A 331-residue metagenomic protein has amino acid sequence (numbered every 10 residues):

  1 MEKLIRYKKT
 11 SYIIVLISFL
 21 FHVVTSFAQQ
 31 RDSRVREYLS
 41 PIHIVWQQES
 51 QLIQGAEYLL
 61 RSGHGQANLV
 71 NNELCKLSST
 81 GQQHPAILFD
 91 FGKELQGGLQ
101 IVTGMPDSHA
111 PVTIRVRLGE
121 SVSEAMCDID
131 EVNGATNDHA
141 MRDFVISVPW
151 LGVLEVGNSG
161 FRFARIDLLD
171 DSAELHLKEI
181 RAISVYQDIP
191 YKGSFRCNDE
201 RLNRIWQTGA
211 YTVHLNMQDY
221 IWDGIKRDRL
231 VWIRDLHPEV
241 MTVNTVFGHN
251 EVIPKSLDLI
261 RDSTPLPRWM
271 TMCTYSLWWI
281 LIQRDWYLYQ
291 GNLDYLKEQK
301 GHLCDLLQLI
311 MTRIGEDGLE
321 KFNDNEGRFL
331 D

Functional and structural regions predicted by a protein language model:
E2-I14: Bacterial N-terminal signal peptides that target proteins for export
S11-V23: Bacterial N-terminal signal peptides
Q29-D219, D235, N250-L257, D294 (+1 more regions): Extracellular/oxidizing-compartment recognition motifs
L88-F91, L154-E155, Y220-W232, T264-S276: Solvent-exposed loop and edge beta-strand segments that line ligand/cofactor-binding and catalytic clefts
M126-N133, N137-A140, W150, S263-W278 (+1 more regions): The feature captures the catalytic groove of carbohydrate-active enzymes
S159, L230-D235, G248, M270-W278 (+1 more regions): Aromatic- and histidine-enriched alpha-helix N-cap/loop-to-helix transition segments that scaffold the rims
W206, A210-Y220, F247-R268, K300-K321: Long, well-ordered core segments of solenoidal/helical folds
P238-F247, W279-Y295: Well-ordered alpha-helical scaffold segments within catalytic/enzyme domains
